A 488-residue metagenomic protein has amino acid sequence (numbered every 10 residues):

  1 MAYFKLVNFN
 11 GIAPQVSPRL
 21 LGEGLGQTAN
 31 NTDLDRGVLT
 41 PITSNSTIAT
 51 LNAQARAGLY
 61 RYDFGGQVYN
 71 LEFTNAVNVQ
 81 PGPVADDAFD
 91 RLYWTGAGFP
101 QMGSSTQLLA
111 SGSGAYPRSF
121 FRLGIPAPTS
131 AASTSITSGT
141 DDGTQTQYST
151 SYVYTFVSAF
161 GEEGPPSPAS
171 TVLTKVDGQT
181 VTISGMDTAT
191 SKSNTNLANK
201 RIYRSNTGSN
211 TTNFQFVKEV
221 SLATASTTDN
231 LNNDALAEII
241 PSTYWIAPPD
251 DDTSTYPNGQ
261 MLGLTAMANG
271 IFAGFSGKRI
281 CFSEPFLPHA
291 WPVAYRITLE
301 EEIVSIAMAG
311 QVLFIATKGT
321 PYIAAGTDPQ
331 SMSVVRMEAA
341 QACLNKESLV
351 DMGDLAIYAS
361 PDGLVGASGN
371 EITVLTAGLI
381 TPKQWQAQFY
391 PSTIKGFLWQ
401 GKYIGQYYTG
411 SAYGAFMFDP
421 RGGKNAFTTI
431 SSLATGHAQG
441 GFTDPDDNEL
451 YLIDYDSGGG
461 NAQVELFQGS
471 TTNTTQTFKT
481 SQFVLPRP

Functional and structural regions predicted by a protein language model:
M1-A97, S149, A159, T174-T180 (+4 more regions): Beta-sheet repeat architectures centered on beta-propellers
M1-R36, I42-N45, T50-G270, S276-G277 (+3 more regions): Disordered, low-complexity "stalk" and linker segments at domain junctions of extracellular and cell-surface proteins
Y93-W94, A266-M267, I271-F275, L313-T317 (+2 more regions): Short beta-strand motif characteristic of blades in beta-propeller domains
V220-S221, T255-Y256, Y295-L299, R336-A342 (+2 more regions): Surface loop/turn motifs at the tips and blade-to-blade linkers of beta-strand repeat domains
F286-P288, G326-P329, G369-E371, P420-G422: Short loop/turn segments that connect beta-strands within beta-propeller blades
A307-G310, S348-D354: Loop/turn segments within WD40 beta-propeller blades
L313-E338: Surface-exposed extracellular loop regions of Gram-negative outer-membrane beta-barrel proteins
